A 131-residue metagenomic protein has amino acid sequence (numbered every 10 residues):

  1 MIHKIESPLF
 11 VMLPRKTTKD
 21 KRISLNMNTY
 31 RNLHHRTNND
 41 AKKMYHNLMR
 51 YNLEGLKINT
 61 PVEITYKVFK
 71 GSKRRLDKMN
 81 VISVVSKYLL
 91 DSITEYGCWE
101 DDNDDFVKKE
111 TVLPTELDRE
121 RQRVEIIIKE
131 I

Functional and structural regions predicted by a protein language model:
M1-I131: Catalytic phosphate/metal-binding cores of nucleic-acid and nucleotide-processing enzymes, i.e., regions that mediate
